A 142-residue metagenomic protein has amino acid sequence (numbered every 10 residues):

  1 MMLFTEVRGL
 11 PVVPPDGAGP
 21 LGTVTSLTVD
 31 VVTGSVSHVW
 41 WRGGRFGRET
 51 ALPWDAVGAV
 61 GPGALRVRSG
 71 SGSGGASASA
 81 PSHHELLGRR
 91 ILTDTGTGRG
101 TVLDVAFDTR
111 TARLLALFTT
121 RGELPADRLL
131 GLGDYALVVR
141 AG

Functional and structural regions predicted by a protein language model:
M1-G142: Peripheral interaction segments used for macromolecular assembly
